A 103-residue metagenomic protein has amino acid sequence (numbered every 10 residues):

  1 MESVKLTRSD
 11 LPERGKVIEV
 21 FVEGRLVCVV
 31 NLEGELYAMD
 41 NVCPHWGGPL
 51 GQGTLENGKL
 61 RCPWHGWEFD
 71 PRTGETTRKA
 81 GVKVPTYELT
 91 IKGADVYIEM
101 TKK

Functional and structural regions predicted by a protein language model:
M1-N57, T86-K103: N-terminal pre-ligand scaffold of iron-sulfur
M1-T7, W64-E75: Short, basic/low-complexity N-terminal boundary segments at the transition from targeting/disordered tails
D10, L60, A80-G81: Short loop/turn motifs at secondary-structure junctions and domain boundaries
C43, C62-H65: Short cysteine clusters
P49-E56, E68-G81: Iron-sulfur (Fe-S) cluster-binding segments and ferredoxin-like electron-carrier domains, especially [2Fe-2S]
